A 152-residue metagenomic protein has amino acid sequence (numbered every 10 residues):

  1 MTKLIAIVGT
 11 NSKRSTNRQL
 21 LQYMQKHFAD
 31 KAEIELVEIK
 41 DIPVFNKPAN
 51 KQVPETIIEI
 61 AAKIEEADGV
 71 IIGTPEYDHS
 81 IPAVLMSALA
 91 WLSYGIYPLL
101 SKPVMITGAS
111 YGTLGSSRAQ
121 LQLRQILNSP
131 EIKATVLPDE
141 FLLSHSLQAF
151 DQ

Functional and structural regions predicted by a protein language model:
M1-G95: N-terminal beta1-alpha1-beta2 submodule of the flavodoxin-like/Rossmannoid cofactor-binding fold
I5, E59, T135-Q152: Glycine-rich phosphate/pyrophosphate-binding loop and the adjoining helix
K31, G95, I126-A134, A149-Q152: Change "in soluble alpha/beta enzymes" to "in soluble alpha/beta proteins
I34, V53-T56, S93, L114-L121 (+1 more regions): Short, charged low-complexity intrinsically disordered segments located at boundaries of structured domains
E35, D41, G95, I132-K133 (+2 more regions): Glycine-rich, flexible loop/turn motifs
E76-A90, S117-L127, L147-Q152: Short secondary-structure transition/capping segments
K102-H145: Short, glycine-/small-residue-rich phosphate/pyrophosphate-handling segment
